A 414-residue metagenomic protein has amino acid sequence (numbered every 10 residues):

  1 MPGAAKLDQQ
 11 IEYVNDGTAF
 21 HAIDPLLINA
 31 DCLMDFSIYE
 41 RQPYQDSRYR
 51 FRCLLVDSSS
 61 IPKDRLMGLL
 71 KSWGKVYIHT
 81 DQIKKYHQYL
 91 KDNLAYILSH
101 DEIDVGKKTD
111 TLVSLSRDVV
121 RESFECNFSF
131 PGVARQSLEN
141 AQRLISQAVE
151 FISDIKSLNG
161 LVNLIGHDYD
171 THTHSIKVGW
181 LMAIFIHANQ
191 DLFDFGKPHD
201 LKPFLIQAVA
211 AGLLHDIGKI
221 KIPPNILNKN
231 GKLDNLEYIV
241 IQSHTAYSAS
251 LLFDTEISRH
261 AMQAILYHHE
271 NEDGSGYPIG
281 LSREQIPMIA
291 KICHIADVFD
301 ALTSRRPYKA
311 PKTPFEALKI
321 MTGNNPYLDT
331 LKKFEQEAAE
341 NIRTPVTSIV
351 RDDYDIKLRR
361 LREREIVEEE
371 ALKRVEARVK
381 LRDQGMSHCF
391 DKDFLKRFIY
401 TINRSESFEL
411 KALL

Functional and structural regions predicted by a protein language model:
M1-S137: Membrane-cytosol interface segments
E40-P43, W180-D194, L205-I206, L318-Q336: Short regulatory "switch" loops immediately downstream of catalytic or recognition motifs within protein catalytic
L55-S59, L164-D168, P307: Short, charged/polar micro-motifs that form catalytic or ligand-binding hotspots
L69, N228-L251, N271-L414: Divalent-cation-assisted or electrostatically stabilized phosphate/pyrophosphate-binding catalytic cores
E102-Q242, A249-E256, H260, L413-L414: Acidic/His-rich, divalent-metal-binding segments that scaffold phosphate/diphosphate chemistry
Q142, I176, L205-A210, M262-H269 (+4 more regions): Short, well-structured alpha-helical segments
I145, N159-V162, A208-G212, A264-H269 (+2 more regions): Short alpha-helical scaffolding segments that buttress acidic/His motifs in well-ordered protein cores
I165-D168, H268-E272: Short, internal active-site loops enriched in acidic
